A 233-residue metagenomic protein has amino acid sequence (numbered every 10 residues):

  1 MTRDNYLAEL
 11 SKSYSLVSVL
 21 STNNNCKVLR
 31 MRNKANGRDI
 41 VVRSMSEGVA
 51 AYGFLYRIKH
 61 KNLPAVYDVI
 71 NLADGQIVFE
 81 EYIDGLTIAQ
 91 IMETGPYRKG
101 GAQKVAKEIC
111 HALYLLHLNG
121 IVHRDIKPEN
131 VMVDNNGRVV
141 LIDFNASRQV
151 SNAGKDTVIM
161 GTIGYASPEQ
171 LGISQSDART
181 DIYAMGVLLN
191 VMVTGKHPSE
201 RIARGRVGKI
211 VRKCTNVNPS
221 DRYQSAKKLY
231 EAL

Functional and structural regions predicted by a protein language model:
V17-G53: ATP-binding glycine-rich loop module of kinase domains
K59-D68: Conserved HxN/HPN-centered segment at the entrance to the catalytic loop of eukaryotic protein kinase-like domains
A73-T87: Conserved short submotifs of the Hanks-type protein kinase catalytic core that shape the nucleotide-binding pocket
T87-Y97: AlphaC helix of the protein kinase catalytic domain
V105-A106: Activation segment signature within eukaryotic-like protein kinase domains
H117-V133: Catalytic-loop of the protein kinase fold
D156-E169: Conserved activation segment of eukaryotic-like protein kinases, specifically the C-terminal portion of the activation
D181: Conserved catalytic-loop aspartate of Hanks-type protein kinases
